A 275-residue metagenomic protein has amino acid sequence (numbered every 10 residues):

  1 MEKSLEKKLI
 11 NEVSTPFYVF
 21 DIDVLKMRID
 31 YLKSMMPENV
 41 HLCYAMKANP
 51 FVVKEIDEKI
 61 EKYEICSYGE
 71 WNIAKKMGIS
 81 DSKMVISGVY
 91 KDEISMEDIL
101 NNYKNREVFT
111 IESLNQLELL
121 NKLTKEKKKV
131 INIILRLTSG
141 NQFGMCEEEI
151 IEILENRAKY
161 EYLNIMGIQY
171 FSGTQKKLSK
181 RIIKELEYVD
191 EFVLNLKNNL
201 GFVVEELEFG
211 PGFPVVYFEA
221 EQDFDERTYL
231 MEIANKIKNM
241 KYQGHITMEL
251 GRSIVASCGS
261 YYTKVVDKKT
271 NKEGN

Functional and structural regions predicted by a protein language model:
K3-P16: Generic N-terminal amphipathic, Lys/Arg-enriched alpha-helix
L9-N11, G167-T174, G210-V215: A short small-residue
V13-I22, L42-Y44: A glycine-/small-polar-enriched, mobile loop at the entrance of the PLP active site in fold-type I
R28-M36: A short, N-terminal amphipathic alpha-helix
V40-E206, K236, V266-K269: Active-site-proximal beta-alpha core segment in soluble small-molecule metabolic enzymes
K184-N275: C-terminal active-site-proximal or functional interface alpha/beta core segments in diverse enzymes
